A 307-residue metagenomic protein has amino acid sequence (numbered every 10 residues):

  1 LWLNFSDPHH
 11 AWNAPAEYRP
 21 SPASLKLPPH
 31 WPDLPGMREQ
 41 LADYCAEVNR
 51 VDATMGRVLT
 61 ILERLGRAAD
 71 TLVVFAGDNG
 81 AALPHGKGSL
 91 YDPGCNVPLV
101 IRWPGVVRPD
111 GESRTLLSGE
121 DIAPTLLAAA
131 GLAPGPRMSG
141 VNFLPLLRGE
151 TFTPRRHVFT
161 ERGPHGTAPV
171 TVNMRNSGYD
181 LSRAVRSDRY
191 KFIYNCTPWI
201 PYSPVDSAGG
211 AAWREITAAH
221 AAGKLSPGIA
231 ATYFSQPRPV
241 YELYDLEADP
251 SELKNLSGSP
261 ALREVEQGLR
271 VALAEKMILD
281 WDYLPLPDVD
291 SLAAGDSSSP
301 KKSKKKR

Functional and structural regions predicted by a protein language model:
L1-V141, T171-M174, W199-Y241, E247 (+4 more regions): Active-site-proximal cap/lid insertion segments
N4-S6, R162-G163, S187-Y190, N195-T197 (+1 more regions): Structured loops at beta-to-helix junctions and adjacent beta-edge loops in soluble globular domains
L59, E63, R148-R156: Basic phosphate/pyrophosphate-binding loop/patch that engages nucleotide-derived ligands
W103, G149, V185-D188, L246: Active-site beta-strand termini and strand-to-loop segments that position acidic
V141-P145, P154-T167, T171-M174, Y179: Polar, glycine-rich mid-to-C-terminal structural blocks that act as macromolecule-binding/assembly scaffolds
D180-R186, I193, A230-F234: Short, surface-exposed beta-strand/loop micro-motifs that present aromatic residues
